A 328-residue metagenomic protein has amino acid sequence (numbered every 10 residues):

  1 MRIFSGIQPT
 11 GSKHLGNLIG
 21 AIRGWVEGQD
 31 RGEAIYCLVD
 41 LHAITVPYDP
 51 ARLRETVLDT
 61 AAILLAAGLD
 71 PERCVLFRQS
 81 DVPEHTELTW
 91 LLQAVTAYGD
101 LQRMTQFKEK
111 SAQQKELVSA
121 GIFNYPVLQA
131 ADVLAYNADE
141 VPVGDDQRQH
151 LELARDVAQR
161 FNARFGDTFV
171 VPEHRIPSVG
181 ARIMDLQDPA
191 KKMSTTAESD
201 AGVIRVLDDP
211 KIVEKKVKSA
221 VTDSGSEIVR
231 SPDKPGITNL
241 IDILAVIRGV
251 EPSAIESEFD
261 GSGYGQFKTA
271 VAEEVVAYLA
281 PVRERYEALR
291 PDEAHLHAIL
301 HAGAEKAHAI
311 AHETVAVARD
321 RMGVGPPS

Functional and structural regions predicted by a protein language model:
R2-A131, E274, E287: N-terminal Rossmann-like or analogous alpha/beta NTP/dinucleotide-binding catalytic cores that position adenine
I7-P9, D40-H42, A138-E140, A197 (+1 more regions): Short, histidine-centered active-site or binding-site loop motifs used for metal coordination, general acid-base
L15-N17, Q149, R155-S328: Conserved nucleotide- and phosphate/pyrophosphate-binding catalytic cores in adenylate/nucleotidyl-handling enzymes
A61, G68, T96-G99, A138 (+2 more regions): A generic secondary-structure signal for well-formed alpha-helical elements
V75-R78, P142, G225: Short catalytic-loop micro-motif centered on adjacent basic/acidic residues
Y98-Q102, A135-P142, A245-I255, R283: Short helix-capping/linker segments at secondary-structure and domain boundaries
E109-F161, F165, D185: Internal, conserved structured core segments that host functional sites
